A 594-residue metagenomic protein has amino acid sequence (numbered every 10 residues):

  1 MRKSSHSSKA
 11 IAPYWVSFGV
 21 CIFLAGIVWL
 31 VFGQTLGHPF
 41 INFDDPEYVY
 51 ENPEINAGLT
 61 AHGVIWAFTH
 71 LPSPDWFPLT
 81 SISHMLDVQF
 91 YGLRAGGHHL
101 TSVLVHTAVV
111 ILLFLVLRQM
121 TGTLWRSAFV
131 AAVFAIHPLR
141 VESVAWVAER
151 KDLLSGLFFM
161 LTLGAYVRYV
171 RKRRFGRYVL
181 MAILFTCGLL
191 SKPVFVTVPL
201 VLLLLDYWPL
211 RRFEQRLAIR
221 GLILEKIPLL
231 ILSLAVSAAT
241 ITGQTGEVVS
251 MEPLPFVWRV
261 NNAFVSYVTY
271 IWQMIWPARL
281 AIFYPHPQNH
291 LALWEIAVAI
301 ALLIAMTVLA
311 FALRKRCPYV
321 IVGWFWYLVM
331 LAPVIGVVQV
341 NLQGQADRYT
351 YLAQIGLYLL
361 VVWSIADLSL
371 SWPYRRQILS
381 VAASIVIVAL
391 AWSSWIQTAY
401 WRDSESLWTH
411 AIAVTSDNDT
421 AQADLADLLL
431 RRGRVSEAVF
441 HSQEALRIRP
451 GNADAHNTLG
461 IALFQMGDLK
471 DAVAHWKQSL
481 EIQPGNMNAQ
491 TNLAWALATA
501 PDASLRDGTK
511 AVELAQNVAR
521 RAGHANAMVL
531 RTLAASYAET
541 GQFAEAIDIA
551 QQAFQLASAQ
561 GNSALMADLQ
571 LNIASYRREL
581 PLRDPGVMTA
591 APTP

Functional and structural regions predicted by a protein language model:
M1-I11, W395-T398, E405-P594: C-terminal luminal/periplasmic domains and tails of membrane-associated envelope-modifying transferases
M1-Q465, Y537: Polytopic membrane enzymes that build or remodel cell-surface glycoconjugates and lipids
